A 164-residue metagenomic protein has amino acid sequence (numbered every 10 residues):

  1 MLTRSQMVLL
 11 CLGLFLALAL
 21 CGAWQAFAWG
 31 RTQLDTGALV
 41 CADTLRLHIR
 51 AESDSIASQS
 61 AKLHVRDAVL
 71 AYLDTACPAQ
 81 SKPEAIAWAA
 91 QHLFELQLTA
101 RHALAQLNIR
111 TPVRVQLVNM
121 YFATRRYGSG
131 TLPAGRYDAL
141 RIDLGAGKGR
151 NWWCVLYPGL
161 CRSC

Functional and structural regions predicted by a protein language model:
M1-S5: Short, Lys/Arg-rich N-terminal segment immediately upstream of the first membrane anchor
V8-Q25: Hydrophobic membrane-insertion alpha-helices, especially the h-region of bacterial N-terminal signal peptides
Q25-A38: Aromatic-capped interface at the extracytoplasmic side of an N-terminal signal-anchor transmembrane helix
D43-A90: Early exported N-terminus immediately downstream of N-terminal targeting peptides
H48, E52, A68-A79, E95 (+2 more regions): Structured segments of extracytoplasmic/periplasmic soluble domains in secreted or envelope-associated proteins
R50-D54, L70, V118-M120, G145-G147 (+1 more regions): Solvent-exposed coil/turn segments that connect beta secondary-structure elements in extracytoplasmic/periplasmic
P83-D143, G147-R150: Mid-length scaffold segments of soluble, non-membrane domains
